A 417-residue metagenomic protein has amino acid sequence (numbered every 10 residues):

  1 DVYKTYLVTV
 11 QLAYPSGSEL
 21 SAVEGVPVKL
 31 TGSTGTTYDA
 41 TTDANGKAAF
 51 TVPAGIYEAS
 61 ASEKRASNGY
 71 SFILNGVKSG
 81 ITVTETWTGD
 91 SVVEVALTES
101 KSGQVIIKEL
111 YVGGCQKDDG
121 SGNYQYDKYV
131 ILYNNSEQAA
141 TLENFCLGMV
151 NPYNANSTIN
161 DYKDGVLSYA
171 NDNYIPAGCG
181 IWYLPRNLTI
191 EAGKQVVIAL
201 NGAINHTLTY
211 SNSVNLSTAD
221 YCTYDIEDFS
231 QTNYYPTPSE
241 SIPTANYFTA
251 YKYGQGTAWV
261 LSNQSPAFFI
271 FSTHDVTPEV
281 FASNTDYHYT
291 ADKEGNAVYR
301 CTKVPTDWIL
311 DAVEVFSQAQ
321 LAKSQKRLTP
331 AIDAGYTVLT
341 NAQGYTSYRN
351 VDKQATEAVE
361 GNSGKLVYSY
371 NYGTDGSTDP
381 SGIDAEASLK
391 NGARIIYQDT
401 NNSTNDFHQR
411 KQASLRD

Functional and structural regions predicted by a protein language model:
D1-S18, V95-L97: Bacterial Sec-dependent N-terminal signal peptides
S16-T34, A140-N144: Short, ordered, surface-exposed loop/turn motifs in non-cytosolic proteins
T34-K47: Short, acidic Ser/Thr/Gly-rich low-complexity loop/linker segments typical of extracellular and cell-surface proteins
A48-F50, S91-V93, V196: Short strand-edge motifs at loop-to-beta-strand transitions and within beta-strands of extracellular beta-rich domains
A49-E58: Short Pro-Gly-centered beta-turn/loop motif in secreted/extracellular proteins
R65-A96: Structured interaction patches on ligand/partner-binding surfaces of diverse proteins
L97-N156, P243, K252-P266, F271-G295: A structural motif detector for short, solvent-exposed N-terminal "entry" segments of globular domains
Y169-N405: Solvent-exposed beta-edge/loop recognition patches
